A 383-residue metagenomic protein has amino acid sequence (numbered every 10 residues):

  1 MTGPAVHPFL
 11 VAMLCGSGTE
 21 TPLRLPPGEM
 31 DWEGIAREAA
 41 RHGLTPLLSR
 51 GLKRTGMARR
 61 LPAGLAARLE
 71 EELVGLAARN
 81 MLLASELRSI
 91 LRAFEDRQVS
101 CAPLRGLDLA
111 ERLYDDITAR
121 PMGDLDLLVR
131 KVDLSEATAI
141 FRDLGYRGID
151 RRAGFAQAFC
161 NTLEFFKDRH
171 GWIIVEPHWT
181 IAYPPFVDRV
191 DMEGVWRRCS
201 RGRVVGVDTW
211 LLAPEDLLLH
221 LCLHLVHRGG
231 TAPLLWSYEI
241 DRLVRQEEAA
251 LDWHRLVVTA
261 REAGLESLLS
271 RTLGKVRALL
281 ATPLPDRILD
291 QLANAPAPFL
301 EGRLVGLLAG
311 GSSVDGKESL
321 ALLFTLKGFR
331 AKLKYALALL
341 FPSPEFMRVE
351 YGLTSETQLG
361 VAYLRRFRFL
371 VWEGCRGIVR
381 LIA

Functional and structural regions predicted by a protein language model:
M1-G123, V129-A383: Conserved NTP-donor binding/palm subdomain of two-metal-ion nucleotidyltransferases/polymerases, i.e., the charged
